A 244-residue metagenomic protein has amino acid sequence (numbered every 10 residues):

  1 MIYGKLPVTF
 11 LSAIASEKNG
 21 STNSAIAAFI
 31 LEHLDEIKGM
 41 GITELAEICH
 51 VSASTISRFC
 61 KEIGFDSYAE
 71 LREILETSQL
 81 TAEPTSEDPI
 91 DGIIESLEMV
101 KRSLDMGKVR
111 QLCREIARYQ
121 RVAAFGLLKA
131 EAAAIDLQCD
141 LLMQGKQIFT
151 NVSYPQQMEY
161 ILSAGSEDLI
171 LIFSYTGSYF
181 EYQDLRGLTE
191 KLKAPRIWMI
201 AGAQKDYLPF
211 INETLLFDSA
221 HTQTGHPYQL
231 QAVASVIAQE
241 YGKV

Functional and structural regions predicted by a protein language model:
I2-F10, I14-A28, E32-G39, T43-Q111: HTH-adjacent hinge/linker in prokaryotic transcriptional regulators
A117-K243: Glycine-rich phosphate-binding loops that contact phosphosugars or nucleotide phosphates
